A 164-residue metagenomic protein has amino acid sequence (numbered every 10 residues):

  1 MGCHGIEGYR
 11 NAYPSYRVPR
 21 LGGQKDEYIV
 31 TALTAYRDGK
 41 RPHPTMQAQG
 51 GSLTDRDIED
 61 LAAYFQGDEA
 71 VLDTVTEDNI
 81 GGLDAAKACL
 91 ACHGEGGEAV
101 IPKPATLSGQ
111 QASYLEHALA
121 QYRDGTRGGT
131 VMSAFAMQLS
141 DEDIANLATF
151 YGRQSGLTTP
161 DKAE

Functional and structural regions predicted by a protein language model:
M1-I6, L61, A86-E95, L147: The canonical Cys-X-X-Cys-His
G5-Y36, Q47-S52, L90, G97-R123 (+2 more regions): Gly/Gly-Pro-rich "capping" loops immediately C-terminal to redox-active cysteine motifs in periplasmic/lumenal
I6, D38-G39, D68-V71, E95 (+2 more regions): Generic structural signal for alpha-helix termini and adjacent loop/cap motifs
Y9-R17, A63-A86, V100, D161-E164: Electrostatic cytochrome c docking/interface patches
K25, A32, P42, D57-I58 (+6 more regions): Stable alpha-helical elements in mature extracytoplasmic
P44-Q49, T74-I80, P102, T130-F135 (+1 more regions): Short, tandemly repeated low-complexity microdomains enriched for cysteine and small residues
G50-T74, S113, M137-A163: C-terminal capping alpha-helices of c-type cytochrome domains
